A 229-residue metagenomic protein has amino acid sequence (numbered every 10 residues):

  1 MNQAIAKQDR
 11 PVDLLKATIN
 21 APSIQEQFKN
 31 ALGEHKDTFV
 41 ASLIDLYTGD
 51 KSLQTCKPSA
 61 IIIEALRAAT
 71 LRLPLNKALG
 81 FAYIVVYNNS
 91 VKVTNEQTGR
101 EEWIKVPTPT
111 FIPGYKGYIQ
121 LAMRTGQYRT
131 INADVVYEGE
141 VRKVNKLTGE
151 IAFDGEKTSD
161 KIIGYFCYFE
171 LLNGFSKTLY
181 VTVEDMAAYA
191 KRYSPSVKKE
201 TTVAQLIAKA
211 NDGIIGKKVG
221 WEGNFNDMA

Functional and structural regions predicted by a protein language model:
M1-D9: Intrinsically disordered, compositionally biased charged tails
V12, K16-A229: Binding-interface segments
